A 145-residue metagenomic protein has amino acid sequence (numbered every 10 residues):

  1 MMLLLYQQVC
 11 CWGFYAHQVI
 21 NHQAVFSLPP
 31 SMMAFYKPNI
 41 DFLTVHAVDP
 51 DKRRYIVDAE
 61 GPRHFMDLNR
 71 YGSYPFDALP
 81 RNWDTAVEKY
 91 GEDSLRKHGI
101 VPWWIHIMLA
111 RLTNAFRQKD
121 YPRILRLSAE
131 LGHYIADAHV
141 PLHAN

Functional and structural regions predicted by a protein language model:
M1-Q8: Bacterial N-terminal signal peptides
Q8-E130, P141-N145: N-terminal, motif-rich segments that launch catalysis or mediate targeting to/interaction with membranes, typified by
G132-I135: Functional cores that coordinate and move charged inorganic groups
A138: Active-site microenvironments of hydrolase-like enzyme catalytic domains
